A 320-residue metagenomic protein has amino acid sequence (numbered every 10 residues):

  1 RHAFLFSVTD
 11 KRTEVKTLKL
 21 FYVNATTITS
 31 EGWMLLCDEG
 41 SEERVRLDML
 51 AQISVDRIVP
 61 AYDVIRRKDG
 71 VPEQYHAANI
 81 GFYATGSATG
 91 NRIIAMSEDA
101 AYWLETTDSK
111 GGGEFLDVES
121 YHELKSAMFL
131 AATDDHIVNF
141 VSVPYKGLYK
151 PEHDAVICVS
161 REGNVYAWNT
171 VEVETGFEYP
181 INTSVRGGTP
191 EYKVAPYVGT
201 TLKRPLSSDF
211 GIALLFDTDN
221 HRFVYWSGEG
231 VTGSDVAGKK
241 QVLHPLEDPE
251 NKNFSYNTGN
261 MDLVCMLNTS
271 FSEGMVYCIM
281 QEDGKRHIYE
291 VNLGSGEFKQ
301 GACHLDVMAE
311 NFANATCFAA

Functional and structural regions predicted by a protein language model:
R1-T29: Beta-strand-enriched, solvent-exposed domains that form extended recognition/catalytic surfaces
Y22-I53: An edge-strand/N-cap motif at the start of beta-rich repeat modules
R44, R67-K68, A320: Residue-level recognition of alpha-helix boundary/capping or hinge positions
A51-D63, G176-N182: Extended intrinsically disordered, low-complexity coil regions enriched in Ser, Thr, Gly, Ala and often Pro
R57-N91, L104, G113-L116: Tryptophan-paired
I93-S97: Glycine- and small hydrophobic-enriched segments that form the cores of compact globular domains
W103-A319: Acidic, serine/threonine- and glycine-rich low-complexity intrinsically disordered segments that serve as flexible
